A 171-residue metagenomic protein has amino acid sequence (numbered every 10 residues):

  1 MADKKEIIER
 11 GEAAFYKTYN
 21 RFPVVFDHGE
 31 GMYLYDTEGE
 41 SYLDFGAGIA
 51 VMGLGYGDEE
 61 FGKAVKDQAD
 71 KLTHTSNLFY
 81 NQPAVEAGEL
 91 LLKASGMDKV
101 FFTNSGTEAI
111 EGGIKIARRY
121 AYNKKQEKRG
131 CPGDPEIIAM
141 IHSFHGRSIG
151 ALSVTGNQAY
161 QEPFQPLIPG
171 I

Functional and structural regions predicted by a protein language model:
M1-E30: Active-site-adjacent loop/helix segments that line or gate small-molecule/cofactor pockets in enzymes
V24-D44: Active-site and channel-lining beta-strand-loop segments that bind or position nucleotide-derived/phosphorylated
V25-D27, L92-S95, R129-C131, P163-L167: Solvent-exposed alpha-helices and their adjacent loops that cap or buttress functional pockets in soluble metabolic
E38, G96-D98, S105, P132-P135 (+1 more regions): Short coil/turn connectors at secondary-structure junctions
S41-R129: Glycine-rich loop-to-alpha-helix module at the N-terminal edge of alpha/beta enzyme cores
G46-A47, I137, S153: Short clusters of small/polar residues that mark proteolytic maturation junctions
Y120-H145: Conserved PLP-anchoring active-site segment centered on the Schiff-base-forming lysine
M140-I171: PLP-dependent aminotransferase-class I/II
